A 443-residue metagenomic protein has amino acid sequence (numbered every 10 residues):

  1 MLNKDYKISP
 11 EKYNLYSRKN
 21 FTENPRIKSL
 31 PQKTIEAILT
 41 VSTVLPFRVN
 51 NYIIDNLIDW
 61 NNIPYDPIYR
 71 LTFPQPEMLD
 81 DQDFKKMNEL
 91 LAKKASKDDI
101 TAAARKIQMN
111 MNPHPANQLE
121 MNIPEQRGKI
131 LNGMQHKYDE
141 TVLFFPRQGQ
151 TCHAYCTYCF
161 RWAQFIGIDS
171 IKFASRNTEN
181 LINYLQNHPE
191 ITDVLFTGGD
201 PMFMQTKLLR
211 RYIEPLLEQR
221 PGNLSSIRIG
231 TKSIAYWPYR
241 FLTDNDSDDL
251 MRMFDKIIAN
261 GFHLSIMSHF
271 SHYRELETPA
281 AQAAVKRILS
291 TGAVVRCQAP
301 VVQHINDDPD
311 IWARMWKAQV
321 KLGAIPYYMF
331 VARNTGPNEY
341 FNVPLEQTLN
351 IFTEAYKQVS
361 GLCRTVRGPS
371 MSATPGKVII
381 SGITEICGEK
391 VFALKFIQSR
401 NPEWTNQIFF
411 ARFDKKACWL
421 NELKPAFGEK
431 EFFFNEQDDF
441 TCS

Functional and structural regions predicted by a protein language model:
M1-H136: Flexible, acidic/Gly-rich N-terminal and inter-domain linker regions that tether and position cofactor-handling modules
M1-N14, T34, K286-S290, I408 (+1 more regions): Long, compositionally biased intrinsically disordered regions
I53, C156, Y327: Conserved, mostly hydrophobic/aromatic
D83-F145, Y158-G261: Conserved Radical SAM active-site core
R147-Y155: Cysteine-centered iron-sulfur cluster-binding motifs in ferredoxin-type domains/subunits of redox enzymes
T151, I234, S271-Y273, V302 (+3 more regions): Short, glycine-/Ser/Thr-/acidic-enriched flexible segments
E179-I182, Q186, M202-Q347, I351-V359: Conserved AdoMet/S-adenosylmethionine-binding subsite of the radical SAM
Q347-S443: C-terminal accessory extensions appended to soluble enzyme cores
